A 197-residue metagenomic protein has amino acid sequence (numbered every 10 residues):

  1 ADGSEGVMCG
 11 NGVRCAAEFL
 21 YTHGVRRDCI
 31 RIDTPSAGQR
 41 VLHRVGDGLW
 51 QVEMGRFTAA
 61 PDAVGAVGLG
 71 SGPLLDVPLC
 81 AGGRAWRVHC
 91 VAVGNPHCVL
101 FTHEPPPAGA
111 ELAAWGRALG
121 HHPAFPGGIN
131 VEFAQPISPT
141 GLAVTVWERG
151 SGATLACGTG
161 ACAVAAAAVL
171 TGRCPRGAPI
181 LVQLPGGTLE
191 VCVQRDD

Functional and structural regions predicted by a protein language model:
A1-M8, V13-L155, A165-D197: Active-site proximal loop and beta-alpha junction motif in alpha/beta enzyme cores
G158: Metal-dependent phosphohydrolase cores
